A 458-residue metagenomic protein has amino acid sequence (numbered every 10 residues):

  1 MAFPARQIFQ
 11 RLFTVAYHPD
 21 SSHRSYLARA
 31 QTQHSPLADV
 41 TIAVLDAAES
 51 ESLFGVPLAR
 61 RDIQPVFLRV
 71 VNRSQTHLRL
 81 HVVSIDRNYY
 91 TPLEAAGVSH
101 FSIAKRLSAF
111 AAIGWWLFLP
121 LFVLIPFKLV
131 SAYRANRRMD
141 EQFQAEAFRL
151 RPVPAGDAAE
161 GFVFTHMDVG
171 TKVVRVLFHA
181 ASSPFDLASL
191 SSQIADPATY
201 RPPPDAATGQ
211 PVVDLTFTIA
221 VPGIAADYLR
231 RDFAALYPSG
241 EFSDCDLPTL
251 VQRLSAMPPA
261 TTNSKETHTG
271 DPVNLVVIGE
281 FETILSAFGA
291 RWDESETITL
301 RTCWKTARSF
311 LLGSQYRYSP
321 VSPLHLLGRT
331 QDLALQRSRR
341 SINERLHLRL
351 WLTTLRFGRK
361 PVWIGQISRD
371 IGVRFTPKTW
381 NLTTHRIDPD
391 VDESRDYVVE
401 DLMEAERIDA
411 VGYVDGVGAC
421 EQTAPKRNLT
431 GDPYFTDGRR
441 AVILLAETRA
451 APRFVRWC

Functional and structural regions predicted by a protein language model:
F3-V251, K265: Conserved functional micro-motifs across diverse proteins
V56, R151, P272-V276, S338 (+1 more regions): Conserved aromatic-histidine-acidic binding/catalytic patches
L58, D168, L275-E282, P389-D392: Soluble non-cytosolic domains of exported or imported proteins
Q64, D271, L346: Residues that flank catalytic or metal-binding motifs in active/ligand-binding sites
V82-V83, G289-R291: Short amphipathic alpha-helices in soluble, non-transmembrane regions that often serve as interface/regulatory elements
L254: Basic, amphipathic alpha-helix used for nucleic-acid engagement in HTH/winged-helix/SANT-Myb modules and analogous
M257-S286: Terminal, regulation- and interaction-focused segments at domain boundaries
T262, G279, S286, A290 (+1 more regions): A cross-kingdom signal targeting lumenal/periplasmic-facing segments of multi-pass membrane and secretory-pathway
